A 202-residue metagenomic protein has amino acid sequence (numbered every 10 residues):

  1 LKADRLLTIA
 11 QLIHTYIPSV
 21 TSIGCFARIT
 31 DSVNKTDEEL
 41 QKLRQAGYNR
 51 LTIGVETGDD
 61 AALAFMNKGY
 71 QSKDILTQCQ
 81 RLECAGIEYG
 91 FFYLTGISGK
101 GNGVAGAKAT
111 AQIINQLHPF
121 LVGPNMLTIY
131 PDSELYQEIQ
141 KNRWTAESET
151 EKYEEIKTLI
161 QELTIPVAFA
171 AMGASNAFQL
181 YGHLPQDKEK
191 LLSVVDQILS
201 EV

Functional and structural regions predicted by a protein language model:
L1-A3, I17-N34, Y48-I75, F120-N125 (+1 more regions): Core AdoMet radical
L1-K2, K100, P131-S133, A177-Y181: Short catalytic/ligand-binding loop motif for oxyanion handling, primarily in non-cytosolic enzymes, centered on
L6-T15, A46, N102-F120, T145-T150 (+1 more regions): Short, electropositive alpha-helical surface patch
A10-P18, L40-G47, Q80-C84: Acidic (Asp/Glu)-rich catalytic clusters
F26-T30, E56-D60, L94-S98, L127-I129 (+1 more regions): Active-site beta-loop-alpha junctions enriched in small/polar residues
R50, K73-E134, T150-M172: Conserved C-terminal portion of the radical SAM core fold that forms the substrate/S-adenosylmethionine-binding
D59-F65, E134, F178-L180: A short acidic, helix-capping loop that chelates divalent metal ions and anchors anionic groups
L135-V202: C-terminal accessory regions of radical SAM enzymes
